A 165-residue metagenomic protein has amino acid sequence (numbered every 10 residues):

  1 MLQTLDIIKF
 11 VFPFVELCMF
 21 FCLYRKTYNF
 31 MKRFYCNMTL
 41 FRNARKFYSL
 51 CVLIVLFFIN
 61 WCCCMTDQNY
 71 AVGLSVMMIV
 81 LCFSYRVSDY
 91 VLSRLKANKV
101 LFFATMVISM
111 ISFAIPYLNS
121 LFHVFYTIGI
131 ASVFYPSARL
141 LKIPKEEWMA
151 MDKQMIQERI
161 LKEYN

Functional and structural regions predicted by a protein language model:
M1-F10, F57-L74, Y90-K96, S112-T127: Membrane-helix interface and helix-disruption motif detector
D6-K32: N-terminal signal-anchor/start-transfer transmembrane helix
P13, A97-W148: Alpha-helical membrane-associated segments of multi-pass integral membrane proteins
T27-F41, W148-Q157: Cytosolic, membrane-interface loops and tails of multi-pass inner-membrane proteins
K32-N69: Membrane-helix boundary elements
T39-R45, R94-F103: Cytoplasmic-side transmembrane-helix entry/capping segments in multi-pass membrane proteins
C51-W61, M78-Y85, F102-A114: Hydrophobic, membrane-inserted alpha-helices
L140-N165: Short, highly charged, low-complexity non-transmembrane loops/tails of multi-pass membrane proteins
